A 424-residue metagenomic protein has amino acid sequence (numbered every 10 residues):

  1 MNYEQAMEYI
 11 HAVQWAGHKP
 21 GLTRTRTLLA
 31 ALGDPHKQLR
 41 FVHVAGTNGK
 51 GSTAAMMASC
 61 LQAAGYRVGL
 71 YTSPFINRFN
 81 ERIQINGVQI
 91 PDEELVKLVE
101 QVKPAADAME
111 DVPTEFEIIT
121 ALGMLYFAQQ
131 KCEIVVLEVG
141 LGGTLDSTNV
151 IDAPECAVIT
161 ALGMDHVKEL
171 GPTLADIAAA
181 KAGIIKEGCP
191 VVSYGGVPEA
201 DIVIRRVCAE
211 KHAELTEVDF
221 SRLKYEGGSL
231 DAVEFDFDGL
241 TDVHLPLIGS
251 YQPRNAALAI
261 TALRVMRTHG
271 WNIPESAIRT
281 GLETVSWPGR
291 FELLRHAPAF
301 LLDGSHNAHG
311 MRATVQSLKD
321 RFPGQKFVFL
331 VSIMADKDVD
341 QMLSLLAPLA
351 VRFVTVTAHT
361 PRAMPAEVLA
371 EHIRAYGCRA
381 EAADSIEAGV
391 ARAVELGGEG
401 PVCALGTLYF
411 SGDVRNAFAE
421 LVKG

Functional and structural regions predicted by a protein language model:
M1-R40, K168: Positively charged, low-complexity intrinsically disordered leader regions
L22, R26-K37, A63-D152, L170 (+1 more regions): ATP-dependent carboxylate-amine ligase catalytic core
K37-Q38, I134-L137, L145-V158, L162-G163 (+2 more regions): Nucleotide phosphate-binding/pyrophosphate-handling subdomain across enzymes that bind or process nucleotide phosphates
V44, S52-G69: A conserved segment at the C-terminal end of the G1
E110-D111, I118, K131-E138, P154-D242 (+2 more regions): Acidic, Mg2+-coordinating active-site environments of NTP-dependent enzymes
Y194-T216, L230-D231, A299-L302, A308 (+1 more regions): C-terminal helical cap/extension that packs against the catalytic core of soluble nucleotide-cofactor enzymes
L408-G424: Glycine/aspartate-rich loop-and-adjacent alpha/beta segment that forms the canonical ThDP
